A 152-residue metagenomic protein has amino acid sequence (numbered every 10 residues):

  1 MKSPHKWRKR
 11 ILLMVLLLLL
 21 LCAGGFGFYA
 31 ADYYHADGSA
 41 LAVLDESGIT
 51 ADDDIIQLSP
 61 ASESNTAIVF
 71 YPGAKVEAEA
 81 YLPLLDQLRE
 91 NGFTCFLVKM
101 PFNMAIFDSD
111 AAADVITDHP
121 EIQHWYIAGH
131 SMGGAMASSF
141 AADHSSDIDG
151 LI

Functional and structural regions predicted by a protein language model:
K2-L21: N-terminal Sec-pathway targeting helices
C22-T66: N-terminal cap/lid segment of alpha/beta-hydrolase-fold proteins
N65-G73: Short beta-strand element of the alpha/beta-hydrolase
L85-A105: Conserved alpha/beta-hydrolase
D114-Y126: Gly/Ser-rich "nucleophile elbow"/oxyanion-hole loop immediately N-terminal to the catalytic nucleophile in hydrolases
A128-A137: Gly/Ala-rich beta-loop-alpha elbow adjacent to hydrolase catalytic centers
S139-D149: Conserved hydrolase catalytic core segment
